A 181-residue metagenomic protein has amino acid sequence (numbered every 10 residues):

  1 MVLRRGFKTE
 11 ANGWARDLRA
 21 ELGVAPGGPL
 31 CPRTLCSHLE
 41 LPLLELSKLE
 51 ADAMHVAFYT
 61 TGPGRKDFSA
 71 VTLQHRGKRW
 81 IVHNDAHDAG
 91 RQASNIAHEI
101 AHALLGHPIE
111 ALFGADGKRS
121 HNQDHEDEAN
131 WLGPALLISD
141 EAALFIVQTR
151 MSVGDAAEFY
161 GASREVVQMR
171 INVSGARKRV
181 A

Functional and structural regions predicted by a protein language model:
M1-A181: Active-site hotspot residues in diverse enzymes, especially metal/ion-binding acidic/histidine motifs
